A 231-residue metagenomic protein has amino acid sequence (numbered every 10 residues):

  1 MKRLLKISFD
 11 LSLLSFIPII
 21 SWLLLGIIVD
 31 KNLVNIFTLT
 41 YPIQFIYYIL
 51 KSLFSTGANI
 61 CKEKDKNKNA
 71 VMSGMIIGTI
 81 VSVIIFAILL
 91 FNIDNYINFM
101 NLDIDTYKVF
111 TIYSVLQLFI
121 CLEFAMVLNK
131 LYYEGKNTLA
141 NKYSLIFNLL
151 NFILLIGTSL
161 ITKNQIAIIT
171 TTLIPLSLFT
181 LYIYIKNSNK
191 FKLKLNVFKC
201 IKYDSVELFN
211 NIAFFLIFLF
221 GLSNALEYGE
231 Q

Functional and structural regions predicted by a protein language model:
M1-L5, D105-T106, T162, I166-I169 (+1 more regions): Interhelical loop/hinge segments that connect adjacent transmembrane helices in multipass membrane
K2-S55, S205-L226: Signature of the first transmembrane helix
I7, V34, L53, N129 (+2 more regions): Alpha-helical transmembrane segments and their helix-entry boundary regions
L11, T38-Y41, G78, T111-S114 (+4 more regions): Residue-level recognition of transmembrane alpha-helices in multi-pass small-molecule transporters/permeases
W22, V34-I85, F124, L128-E134 (+2 more regions): Small-residue-rich hydrophobic transmembrane alpha-helices
G26, V83-K108: Short membrane-interface helical motifs at transmembrane helix boundaries in multi-pass membrane transporters
D30-L33, T138-L139, N148-L181: Membrane-interface helix-loop junctions in multi-pass transport and translocation proteins
L102-V127, N141: Alpha-helical transmembrane segments of multi-pass membrane proteins
